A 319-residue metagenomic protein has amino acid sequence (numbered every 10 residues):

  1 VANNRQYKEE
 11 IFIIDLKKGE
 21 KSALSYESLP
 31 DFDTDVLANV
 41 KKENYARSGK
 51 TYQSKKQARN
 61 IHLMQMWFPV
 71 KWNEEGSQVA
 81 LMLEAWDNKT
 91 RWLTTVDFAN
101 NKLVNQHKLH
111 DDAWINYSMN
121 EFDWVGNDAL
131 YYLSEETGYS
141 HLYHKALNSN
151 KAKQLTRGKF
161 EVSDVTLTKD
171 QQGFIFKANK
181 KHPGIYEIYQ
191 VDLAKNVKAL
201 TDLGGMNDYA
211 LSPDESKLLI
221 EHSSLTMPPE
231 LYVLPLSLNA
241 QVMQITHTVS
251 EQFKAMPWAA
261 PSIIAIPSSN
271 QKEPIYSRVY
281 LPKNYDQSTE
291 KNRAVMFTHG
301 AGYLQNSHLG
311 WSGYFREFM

Functional and structural regions predicted by a protein language model:
V1-D208, P213-L218, S223-P229, V233-N239 (+1 more regions): Beta-propeller folds
M206-M319: Serine-hydrolase catalytic core recognition
